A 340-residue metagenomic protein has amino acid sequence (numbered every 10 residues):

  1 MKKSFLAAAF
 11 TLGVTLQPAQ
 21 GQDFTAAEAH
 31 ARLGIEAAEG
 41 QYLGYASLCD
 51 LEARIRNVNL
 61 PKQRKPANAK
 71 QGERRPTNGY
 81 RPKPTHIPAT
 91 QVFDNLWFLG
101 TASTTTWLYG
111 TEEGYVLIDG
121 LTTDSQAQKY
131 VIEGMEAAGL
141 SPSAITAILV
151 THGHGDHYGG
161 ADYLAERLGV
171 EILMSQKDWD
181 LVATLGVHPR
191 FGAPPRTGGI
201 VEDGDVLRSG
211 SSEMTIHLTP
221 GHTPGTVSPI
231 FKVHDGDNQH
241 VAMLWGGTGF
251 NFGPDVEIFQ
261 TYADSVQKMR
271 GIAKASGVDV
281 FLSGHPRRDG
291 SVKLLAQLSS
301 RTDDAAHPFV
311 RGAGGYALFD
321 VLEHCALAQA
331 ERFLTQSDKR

Functional and structural regions predicted by a protein language model:
M1-L6: Bacterial N-terminal signal peptides that target proteins for export
A7-T15: Bacterial N-terminal signal peptides
G21-G79, G236-N238, G247-R340: Accessory terminal helices/loops
F24-E36, D124-K129, M135-V206, R301 (+2 more regions): Active-site HxH/HxHxD metal-binding segment of metal-dependent hydrolases
R75-P76, T85-H86, Q91-F93, K129 (+6 more regions): Metallo-beta-lactamase
P82-A138, P229-F250: Conserved beta-strand hairpin/beta-sheet module of binuclear metal-dependent hydrolase folds, prominently
I118-D119, A144-H154, I172-S175, L218-G221 (+4 more regions): Active-site neighborhood of phospho(di)ester-bond hydrolases with catalytic His/Asp-centered motifs
S125, G153-G159, W179-V182, P224-V227 (+3 more regions): Active-site environment of divalent metal-dependent phosphoester hydrolases
